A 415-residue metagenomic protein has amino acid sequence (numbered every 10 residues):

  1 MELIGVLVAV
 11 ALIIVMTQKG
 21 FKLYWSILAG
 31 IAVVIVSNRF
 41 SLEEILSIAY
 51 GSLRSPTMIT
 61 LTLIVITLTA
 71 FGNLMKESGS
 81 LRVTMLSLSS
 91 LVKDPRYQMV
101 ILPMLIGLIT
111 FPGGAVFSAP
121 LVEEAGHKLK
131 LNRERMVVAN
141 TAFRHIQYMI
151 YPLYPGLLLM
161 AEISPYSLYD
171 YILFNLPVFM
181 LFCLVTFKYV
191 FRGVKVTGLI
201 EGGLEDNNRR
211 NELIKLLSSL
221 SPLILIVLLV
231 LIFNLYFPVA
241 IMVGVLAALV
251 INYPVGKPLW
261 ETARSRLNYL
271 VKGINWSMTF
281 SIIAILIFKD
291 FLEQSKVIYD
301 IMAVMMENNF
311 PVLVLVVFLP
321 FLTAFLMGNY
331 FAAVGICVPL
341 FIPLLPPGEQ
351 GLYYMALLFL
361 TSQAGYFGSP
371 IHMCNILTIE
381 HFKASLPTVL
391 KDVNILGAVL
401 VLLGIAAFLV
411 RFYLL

Functional and structural regions predicted by a protein language model:
M1-A70, V83-S87, L225-E307: Hydrophobic transmembrane alpha-helices of multi-pass solute/ion transporters
M1-I4, S55-L61, S87-V100, L129-M136 (+3 more regions): Membrane-interfacial loop-to-helix junctions in multi-pass transporters
L3-V6, S37-S41, L173-L267, H381-A384 (+1 more regions): Long, contiguous bundles of hydrophobic transmembrane helices that form the permeation core of multi-pass
T60, G72-R82, G107-S118, Q147-Y154 (+3 more regions): Short helix-coil transition sites and intra-membrane helix breaks within transmembrane domains of multi-pass
I64-T67, S89-L121, N309-P346, L358-Q363: Hydrophobic alpha-helical transmembrane segments of multi-pass integral membrane proteins, predominantly secondary
V83, G114-G126, Y154-S164, F331-L344 (+1 more regions): Re-entrant/interfacial helical elements at transmembrane boundaries that shape and gate the permeation pathway
P95-G107, L131-M149, F174, M180 (+2 more regions): Alpha-helical transmembrane segments of multi-pass membrane proteins
L129-S218, L352-Y354, C374-V410: Membrane-core helix-loop-helix motifs of multi-pass transport proteins
